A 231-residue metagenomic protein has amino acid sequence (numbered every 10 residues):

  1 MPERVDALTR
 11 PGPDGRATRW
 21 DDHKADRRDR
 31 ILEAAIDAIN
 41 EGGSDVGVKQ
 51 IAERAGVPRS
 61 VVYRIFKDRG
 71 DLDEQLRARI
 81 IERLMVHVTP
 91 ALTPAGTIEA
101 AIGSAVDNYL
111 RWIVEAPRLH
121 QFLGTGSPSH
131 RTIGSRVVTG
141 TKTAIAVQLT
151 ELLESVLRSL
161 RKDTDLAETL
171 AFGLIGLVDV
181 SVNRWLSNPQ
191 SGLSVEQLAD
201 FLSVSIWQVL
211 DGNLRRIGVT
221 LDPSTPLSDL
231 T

Functional and structural regions predicted by a protein language model:
M1-R54, D71-E74: Basic, helix-initiating cap at the start of DNA-binding domains
I31-I39, I80, L84, V88 (+1 more regions): Short hydrophobic clusters on alpha-helical segments that form packing/core surfaces in small helical domains
I39, G70-R83, L123-G124, T141 (+1 more regions): Alpha-helical DNA-contacting segments of helix-turn-helix folds
A55-F66: Short hydrophobic/aromatic patch on the recognition helix
Q75, P90-R118, L174, A199: Hydrophobic alpha-helical connector segments
V88-A95, L123-H130, V156, V182-P189: Secondary-structure edge/capping motif, primarily at the C-terminal ends of alpha-helices and the immediately following
R111, E115-T150, R161-T164, S187 (+2 more regions): Short secondary-structure transition hinges
T132-R158, E168-N183, D200-Q208: Amphipathic alpha-helical packing segments from all-alpha helical-bundle domains
